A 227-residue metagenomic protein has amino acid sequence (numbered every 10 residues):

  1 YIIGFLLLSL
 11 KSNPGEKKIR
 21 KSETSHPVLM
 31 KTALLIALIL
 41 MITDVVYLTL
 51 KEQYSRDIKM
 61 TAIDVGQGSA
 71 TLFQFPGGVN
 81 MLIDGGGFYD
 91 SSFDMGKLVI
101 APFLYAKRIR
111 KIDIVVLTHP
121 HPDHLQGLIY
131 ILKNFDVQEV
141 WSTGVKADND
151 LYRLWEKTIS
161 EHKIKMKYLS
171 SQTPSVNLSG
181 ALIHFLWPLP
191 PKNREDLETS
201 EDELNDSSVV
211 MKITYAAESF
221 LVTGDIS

Functional and structural regions predicted by a protein language model:
Y1-S227: Non-globular, low-confidence helical/coil segments that flank catalytic cores
